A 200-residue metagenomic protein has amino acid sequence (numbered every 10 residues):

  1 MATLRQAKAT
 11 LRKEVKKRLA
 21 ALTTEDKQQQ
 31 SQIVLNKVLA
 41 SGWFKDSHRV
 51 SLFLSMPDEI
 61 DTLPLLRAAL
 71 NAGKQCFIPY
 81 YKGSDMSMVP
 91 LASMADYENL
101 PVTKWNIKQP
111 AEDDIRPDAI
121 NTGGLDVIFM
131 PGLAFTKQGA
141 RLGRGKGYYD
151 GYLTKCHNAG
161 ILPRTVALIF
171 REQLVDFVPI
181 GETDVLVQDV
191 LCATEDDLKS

Functional and structural regions predicted by a protein language model:
M1-Q6, K17, A21, D114-I128 (+2 more regions): Surface-exposed, charge/polar-rich loops and edge strands
A2-G124: N-terminal active-site beta-alpha-beta segment that forms phosphate/nucleotide-binding and substrate-recognition loops
L52-L54, M130-P131, C192: Redox-cofactor binding/interface segments in oxidoreductases and associated redox assembly factors
G145: Short polar/charged helix/loop
